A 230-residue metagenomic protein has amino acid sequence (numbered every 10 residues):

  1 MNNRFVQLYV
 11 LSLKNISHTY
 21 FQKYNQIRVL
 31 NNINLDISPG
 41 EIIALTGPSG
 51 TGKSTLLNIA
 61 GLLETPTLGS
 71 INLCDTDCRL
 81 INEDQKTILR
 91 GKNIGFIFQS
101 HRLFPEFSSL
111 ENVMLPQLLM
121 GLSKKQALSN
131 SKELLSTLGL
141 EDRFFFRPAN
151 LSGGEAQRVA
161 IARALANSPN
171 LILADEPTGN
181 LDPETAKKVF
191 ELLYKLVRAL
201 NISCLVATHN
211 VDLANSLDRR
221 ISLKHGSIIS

Functional and structural regions predicted by a protein language model:
M1-T19, I229-S230: ABC-family P-loop ATPase nucleotide-binding domain
V10-L11, I16-S216, R220: ABC family nucleotide-binding domain
R220-S230: H-loop (His-switch) and adjacent beta-strand-loop-beta switch element of ABC-type ATPase nucleotide-binding domains
